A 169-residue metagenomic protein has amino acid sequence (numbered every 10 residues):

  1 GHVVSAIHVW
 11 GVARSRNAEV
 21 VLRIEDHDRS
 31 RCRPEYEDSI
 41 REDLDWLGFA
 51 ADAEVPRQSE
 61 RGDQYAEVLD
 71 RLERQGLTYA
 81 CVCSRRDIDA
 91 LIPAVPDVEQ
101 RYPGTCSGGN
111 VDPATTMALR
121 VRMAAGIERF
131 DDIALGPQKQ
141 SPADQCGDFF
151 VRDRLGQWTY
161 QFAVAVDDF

Functional and structural regions predicted by a protein language model:
G1-P96, F169: N-terminal Rossmann-like or analogous alpha/beta NTP/dinucleotide-binding catalytic cores that position adenine
R85-F169: Active-site cores that bind ATP or allylic diphosphates and position pyrophosphate for catalysis
